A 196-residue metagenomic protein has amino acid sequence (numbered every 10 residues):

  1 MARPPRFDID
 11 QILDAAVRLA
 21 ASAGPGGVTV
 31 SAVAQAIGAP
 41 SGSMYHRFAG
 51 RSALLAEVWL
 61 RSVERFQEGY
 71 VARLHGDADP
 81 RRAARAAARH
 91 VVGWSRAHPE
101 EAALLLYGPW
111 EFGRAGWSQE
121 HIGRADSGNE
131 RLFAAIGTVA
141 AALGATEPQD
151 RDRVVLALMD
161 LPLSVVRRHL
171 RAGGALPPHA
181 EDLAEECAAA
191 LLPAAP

Functional and structural regions predicted by a protein language model:
M1-F7, R18, D77, P196: N-terminal intrinsically disordered/low-complexity leader segments
Q11, A15, L19-A53, E57: Helix-turn-helix
I12-A20, V28, S62, F66 (+2 more regions): Short hydrophobic clusters on alpha-helical segments that form packing/core surfaces in small helical domains
E57, V71-E100, V155-L158: Hydrophobic alpha-helical connector segments
V58, S62, F66, Y70 (+2 more regions): Hydrophobic recognition helices of helix-based DNA-binding modules
Q67, L104, G113-A145, D152-L156: Amphipathic alpha-helical packing segments from all-alpha helical-bundle domains
R73-D77, L106-G113, L143, V165 (+1 more regions): Secondary-structure edge/capping motif, primarily at the C-terminal ends of alpha-helices and the immediately following
V92-G93, F133-A140, T146-R171, H179-L191: Hydrophobic alpha-helical segments that form the core of small-molecule binding pockets and/or dimer interfaces
